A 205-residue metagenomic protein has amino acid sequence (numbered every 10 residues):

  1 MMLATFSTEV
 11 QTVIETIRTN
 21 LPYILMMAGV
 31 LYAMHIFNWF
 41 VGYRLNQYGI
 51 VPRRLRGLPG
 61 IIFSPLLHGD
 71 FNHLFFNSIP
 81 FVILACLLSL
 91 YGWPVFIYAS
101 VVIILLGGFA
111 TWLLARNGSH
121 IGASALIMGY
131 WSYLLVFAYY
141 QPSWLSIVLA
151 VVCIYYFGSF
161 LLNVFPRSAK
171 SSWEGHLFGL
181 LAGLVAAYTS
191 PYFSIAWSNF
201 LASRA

Functional and structural regions predicted by a protein language model:
L3-A205: A detector for small-residue-rich transmembrane helices and their helix-helix packing motifs
